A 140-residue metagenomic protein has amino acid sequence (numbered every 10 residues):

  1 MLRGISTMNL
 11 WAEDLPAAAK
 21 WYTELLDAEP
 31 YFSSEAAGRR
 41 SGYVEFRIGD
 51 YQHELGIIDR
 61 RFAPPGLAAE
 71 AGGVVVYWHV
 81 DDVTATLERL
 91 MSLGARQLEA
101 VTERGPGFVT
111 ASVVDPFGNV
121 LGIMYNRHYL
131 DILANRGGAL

Functional and structural regions predicted by a protein language model:
M1-T7, L26-H79, L87-V114, Y125-L140: Vicinal oxygen chelate
A18-T23, L90, G118: Conserved active-site tyrosine of GNAT-family acetyltransferases
N119-I123: Short, conserved beta-strand/loop elements in beta-sheet-dominated catalytic cores that frequently flank divalent-metal
